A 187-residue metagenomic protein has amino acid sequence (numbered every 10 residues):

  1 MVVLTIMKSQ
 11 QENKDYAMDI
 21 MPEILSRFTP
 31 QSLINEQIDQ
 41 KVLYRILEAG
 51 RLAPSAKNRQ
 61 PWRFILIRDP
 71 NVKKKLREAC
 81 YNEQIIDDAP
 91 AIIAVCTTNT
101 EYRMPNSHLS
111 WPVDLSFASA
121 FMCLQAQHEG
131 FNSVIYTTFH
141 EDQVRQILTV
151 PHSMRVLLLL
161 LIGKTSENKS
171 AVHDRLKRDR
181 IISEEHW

Functional and structural regions predicted by a protein language model:
L4-Y16, I20-Q37, V42, L158-W187: C-terminal helix-cap and adjacent tail motif
K41-V42, L47-E48, L52-A118: Glycine/small-residue-rich phosphate/adenosyl-binding loop
G50, I93, M104-I147, L160: Small-aliphatic-rich amphipathic alpha-helix that forms the alpha element of a beta-alpha
R59-W62, H128-F131, L157: Short secondary-structure junction motifs
N71, R145-T149, T165: Short secondary-structure transition/capping segments
E83, P151-M154: Short, hinge-like loop/turn segments at secondary-structure boundaries
T97-T100, F139-D142, S166: Acidic, glycine-rich active-site loops and adjacent beta-strand->loop/helix elements that engage anionic groups
Q146-H152, A171-H173: Short proline/glycine-enriched turn/loop segments at secondary-structure junctions
